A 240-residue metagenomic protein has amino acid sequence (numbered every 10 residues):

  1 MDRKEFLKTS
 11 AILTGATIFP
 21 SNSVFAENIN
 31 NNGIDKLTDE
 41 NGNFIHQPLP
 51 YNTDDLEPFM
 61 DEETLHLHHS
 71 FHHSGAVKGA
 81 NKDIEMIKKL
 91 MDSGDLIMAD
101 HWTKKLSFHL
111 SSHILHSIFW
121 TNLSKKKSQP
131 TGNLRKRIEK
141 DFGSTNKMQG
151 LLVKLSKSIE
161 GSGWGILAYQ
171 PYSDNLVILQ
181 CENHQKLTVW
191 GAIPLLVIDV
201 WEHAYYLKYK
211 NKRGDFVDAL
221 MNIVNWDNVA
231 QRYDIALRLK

Functional and structural regions predicted by a protein language model:
M1-T14: N-terminal secretory signal peptides and thylakoid transit peptides that target proteins across membranes
N22-L56: C-terminal segment of N-terminal export signals and the immediately downstream linker at the start of the mature
D39, F71, N81-M91, L96-Y169 (+1 more regions): All-alpha RGS (Regulator of G-protein Signaling) helical domain and cognate RGS-like helical scaffolds
H46, H73, H113, L167 (+2 more regions): Divalent metal-coordination and catalytic microenvironments
P58-S74, G94-I114, N183-Q185, W190-I198: Alpha-helical scaffold segments that form or flank carboxylate-/histidine-based iron centers
S156-V224: An amphipathic alpha-helical core segment
D215-K240: N-terminal targeting pre-sequences for secretion and organelle import
